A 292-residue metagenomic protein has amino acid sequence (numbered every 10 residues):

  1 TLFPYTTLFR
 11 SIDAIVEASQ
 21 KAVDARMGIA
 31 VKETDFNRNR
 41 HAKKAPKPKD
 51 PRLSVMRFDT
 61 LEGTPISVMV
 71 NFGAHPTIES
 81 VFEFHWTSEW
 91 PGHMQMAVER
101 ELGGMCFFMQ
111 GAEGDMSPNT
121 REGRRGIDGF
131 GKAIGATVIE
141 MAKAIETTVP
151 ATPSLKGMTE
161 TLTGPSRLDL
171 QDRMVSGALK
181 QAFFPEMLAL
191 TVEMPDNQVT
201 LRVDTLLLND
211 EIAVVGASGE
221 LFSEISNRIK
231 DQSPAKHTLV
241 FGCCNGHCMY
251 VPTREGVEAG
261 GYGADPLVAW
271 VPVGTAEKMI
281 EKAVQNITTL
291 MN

Functional and structural regions predicted by a protein language model:
T1-L8: Short, small-residue-biased leader/transition segments that mark boundaries at the very start of proteins
L2, R52, I66, T200-R202 (+1 more regions): A generic structural signal for well-ordered coil/turn residues at beta-strand boundaries that shape enzyme active-site
F9-I12, G131-G135, I139, A276-T288: Short, amphipathic alpha-helical "lid/cap" segments that border enzyme active or binding sites
I12-D172: Functional cores that coordinate and move charged inorganic groups
T64-P65, G129, E140, M187 (+3 more regions): Copper-binding active sites and cupredoxin-like electron-transfer domains, recognizing His/Cys-rich ligand loops
L102, F108, E113-D115, L207-N292: Catalytic centers of hydrolytic enzymes
G129, A178-A182, K278: Alpha-helix boundary/N-cap detector
A142-S226: Hard-cation-handling environments
